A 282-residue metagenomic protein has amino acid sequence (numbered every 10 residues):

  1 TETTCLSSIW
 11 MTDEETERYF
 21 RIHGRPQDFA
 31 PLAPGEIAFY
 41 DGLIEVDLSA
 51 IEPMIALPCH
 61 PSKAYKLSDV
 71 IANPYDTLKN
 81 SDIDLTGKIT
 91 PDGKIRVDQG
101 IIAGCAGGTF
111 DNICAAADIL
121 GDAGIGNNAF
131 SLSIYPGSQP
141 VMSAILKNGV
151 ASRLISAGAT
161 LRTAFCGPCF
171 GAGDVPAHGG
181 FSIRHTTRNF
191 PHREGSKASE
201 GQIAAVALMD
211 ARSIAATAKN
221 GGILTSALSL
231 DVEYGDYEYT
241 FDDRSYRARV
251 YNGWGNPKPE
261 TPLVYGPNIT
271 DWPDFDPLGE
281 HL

Functional and structural regions predicted by a protein language model:
T1-L282: Fe-S-dependent hydro-lyases/dehydratases of central metabolism
